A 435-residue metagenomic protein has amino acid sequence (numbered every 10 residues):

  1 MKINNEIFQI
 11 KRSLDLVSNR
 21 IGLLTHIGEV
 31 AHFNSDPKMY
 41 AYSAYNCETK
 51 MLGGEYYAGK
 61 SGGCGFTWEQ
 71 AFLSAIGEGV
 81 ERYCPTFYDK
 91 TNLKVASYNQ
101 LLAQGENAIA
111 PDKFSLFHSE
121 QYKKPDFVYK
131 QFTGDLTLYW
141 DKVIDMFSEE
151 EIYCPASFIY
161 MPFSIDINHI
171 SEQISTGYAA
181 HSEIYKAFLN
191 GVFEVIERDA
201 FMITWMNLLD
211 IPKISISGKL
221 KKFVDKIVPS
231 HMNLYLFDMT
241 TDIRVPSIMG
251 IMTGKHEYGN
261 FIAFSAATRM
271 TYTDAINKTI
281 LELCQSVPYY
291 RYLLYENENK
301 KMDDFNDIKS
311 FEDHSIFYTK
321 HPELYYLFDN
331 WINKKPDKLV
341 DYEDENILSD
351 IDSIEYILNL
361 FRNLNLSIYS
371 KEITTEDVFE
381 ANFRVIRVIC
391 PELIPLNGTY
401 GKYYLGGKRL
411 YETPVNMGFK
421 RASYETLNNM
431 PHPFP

Functional and structural regions predicted by a protein language model:
M1-P435: Helix-biased "structured C-terminal domain" signature
